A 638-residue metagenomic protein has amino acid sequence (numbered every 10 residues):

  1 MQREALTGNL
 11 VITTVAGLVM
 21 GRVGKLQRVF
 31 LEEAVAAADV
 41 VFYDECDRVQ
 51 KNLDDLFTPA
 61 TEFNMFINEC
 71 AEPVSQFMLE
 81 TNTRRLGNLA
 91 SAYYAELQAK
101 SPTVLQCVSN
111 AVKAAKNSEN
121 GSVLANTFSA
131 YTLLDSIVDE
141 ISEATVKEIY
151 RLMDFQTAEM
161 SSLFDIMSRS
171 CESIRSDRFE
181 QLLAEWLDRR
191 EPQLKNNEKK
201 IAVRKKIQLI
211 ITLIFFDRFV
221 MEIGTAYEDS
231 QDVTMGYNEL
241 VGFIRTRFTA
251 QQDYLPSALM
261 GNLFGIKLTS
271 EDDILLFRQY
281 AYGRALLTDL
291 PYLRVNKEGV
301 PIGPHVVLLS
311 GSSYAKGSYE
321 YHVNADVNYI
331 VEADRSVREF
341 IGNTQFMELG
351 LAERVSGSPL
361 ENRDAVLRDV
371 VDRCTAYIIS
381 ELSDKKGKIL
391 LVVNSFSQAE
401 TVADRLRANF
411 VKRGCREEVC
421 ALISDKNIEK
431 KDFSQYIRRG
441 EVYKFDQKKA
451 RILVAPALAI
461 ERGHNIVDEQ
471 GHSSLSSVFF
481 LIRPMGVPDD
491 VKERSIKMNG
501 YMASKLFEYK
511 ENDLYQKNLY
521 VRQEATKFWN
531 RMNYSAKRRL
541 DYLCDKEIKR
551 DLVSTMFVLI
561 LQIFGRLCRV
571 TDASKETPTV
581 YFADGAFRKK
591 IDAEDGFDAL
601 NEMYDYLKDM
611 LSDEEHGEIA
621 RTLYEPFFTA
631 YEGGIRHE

Functional and structural regions predicted by a protein language model:
Q2-A37, V49-L53, Y237-V300, L453-P456: Conserved helicase/translocase P-loop NTPase motor core
Q2-T7, T13-I223, R278-Q279, P301 (+8 more regions): Signature of the SF2 helicase/ATPase Hel1-core->accessory helical subdomain module
Q2-V11, C415-A455, I466-E469: Conserved motor-coupling elements within RecA-like helicase/translocase cores
R278, D334-R373: Glycine-rich phosphate-binding "P-loop"
R368-D384, G440-F445, V570: Short, basic/hydrophobic alpha-helical segments
E381-R407: Conserved strand-helix element at the start of the C-terminal RecA-like helicase core
D446-Q447, A457-A459, G500-A503, R538-D551: Long insertion/accessory domains within large nucleic-acid-processing enzymes
S504-C544, S554, F582-E638: N-terminal targeting/trafficking signals and adjacent low-complexity tails
